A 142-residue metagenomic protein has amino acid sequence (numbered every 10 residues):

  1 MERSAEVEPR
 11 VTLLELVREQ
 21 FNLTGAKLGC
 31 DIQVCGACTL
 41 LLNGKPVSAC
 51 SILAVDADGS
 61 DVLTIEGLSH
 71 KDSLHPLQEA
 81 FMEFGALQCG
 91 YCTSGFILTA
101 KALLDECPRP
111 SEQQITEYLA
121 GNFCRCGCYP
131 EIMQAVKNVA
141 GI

Functional and structural regions predicted by a protein language model:
M1-I142: Signature of N-terminal electron-transfer/Fe-S-associated modules in redox systems
